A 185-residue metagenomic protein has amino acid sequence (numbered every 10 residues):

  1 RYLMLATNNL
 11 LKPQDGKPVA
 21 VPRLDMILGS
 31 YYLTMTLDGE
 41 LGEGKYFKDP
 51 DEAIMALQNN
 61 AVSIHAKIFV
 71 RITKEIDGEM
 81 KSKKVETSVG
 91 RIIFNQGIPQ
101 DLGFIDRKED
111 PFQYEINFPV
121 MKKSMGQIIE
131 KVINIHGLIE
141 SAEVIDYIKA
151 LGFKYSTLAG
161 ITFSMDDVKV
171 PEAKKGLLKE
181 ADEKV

Functional and structural regions predicted by a protein language model:
R1-V185: Feature marking long nucleic-acid-engaging regions of large polymerase/nuclease enzymes
